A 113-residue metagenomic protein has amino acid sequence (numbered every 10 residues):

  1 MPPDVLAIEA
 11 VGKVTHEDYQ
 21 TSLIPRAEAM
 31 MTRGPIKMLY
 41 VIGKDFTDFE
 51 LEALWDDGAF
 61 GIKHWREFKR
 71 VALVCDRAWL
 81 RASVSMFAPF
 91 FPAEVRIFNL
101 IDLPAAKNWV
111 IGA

Functional and structural regions predicted by a protein language model:
M1-A113: Amphipathic, Lys/Arg-enriched alpha-helical "gate/interface" segment within cytosolic domains that mediates
